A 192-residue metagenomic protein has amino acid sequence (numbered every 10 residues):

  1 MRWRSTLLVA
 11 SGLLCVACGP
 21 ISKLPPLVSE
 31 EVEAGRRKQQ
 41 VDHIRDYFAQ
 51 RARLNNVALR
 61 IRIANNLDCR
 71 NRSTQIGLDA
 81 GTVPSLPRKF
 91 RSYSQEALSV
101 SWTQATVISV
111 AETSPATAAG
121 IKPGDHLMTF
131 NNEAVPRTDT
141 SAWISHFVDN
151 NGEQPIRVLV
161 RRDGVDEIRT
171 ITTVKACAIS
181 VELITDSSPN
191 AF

Functional and structural regions predicted by a protein language model:
M1-L7: Bacterial N-terminal signal peptides that target proteins for export
L8-V16: Bacterial N-terminal signal peptides
A17-Q39: Bacterial Sec signal peptide processing site at the extreme N-terminus
R37-Q50, V110-P115, A134: Second-shell loop/turn segments in exported
F48-A105, T170-P189: PDZ/PDZ-like peptide-tail recognition elements
A58-C69, G120, N131, F147-N151 (+1 more regions): Sec/Tat-exported extracytoplasmic proteins
A116-D139: Conserved PDZ fold ligand-binding element
W143-I184: PDZ-domain C-terminal substructure recognizer with occasional recognition of PDZ-binding tails
